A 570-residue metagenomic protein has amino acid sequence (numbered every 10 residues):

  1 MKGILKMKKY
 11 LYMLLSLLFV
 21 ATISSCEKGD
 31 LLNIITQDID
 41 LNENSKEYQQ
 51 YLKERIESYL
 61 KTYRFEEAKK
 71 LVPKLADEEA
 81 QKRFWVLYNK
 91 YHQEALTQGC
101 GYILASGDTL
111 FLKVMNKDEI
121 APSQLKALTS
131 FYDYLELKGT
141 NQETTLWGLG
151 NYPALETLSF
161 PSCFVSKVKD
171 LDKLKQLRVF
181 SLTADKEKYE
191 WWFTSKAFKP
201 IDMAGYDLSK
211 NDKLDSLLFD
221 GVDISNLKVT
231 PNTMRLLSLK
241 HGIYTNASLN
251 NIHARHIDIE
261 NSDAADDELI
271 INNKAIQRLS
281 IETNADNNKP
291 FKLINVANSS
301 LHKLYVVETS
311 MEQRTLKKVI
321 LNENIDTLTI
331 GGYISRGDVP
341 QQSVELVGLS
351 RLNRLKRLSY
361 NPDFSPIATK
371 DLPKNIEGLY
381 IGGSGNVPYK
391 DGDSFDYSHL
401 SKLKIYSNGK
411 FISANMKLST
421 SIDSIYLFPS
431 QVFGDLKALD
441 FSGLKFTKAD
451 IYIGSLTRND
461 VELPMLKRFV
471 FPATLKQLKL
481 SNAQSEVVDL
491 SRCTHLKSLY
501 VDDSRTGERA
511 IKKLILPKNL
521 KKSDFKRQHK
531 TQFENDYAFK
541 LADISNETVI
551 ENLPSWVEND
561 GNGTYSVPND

Functional and structural regions predicted by a protein language model:
K2-G3, L14, C26-K196, D202-D212 (+15 more regions): N-terminal capping/linker segments that flank leucine-rich repeat
K8-S16: Sec-dependent signal peptide recognition, specifically the positively charged N-region followed immediately by
V20-I23: Bacterial Sec-type N-terminal signal peptides, specifically the leucine/valine-rich hydrophobic h-region
F160, S238, Y380, K479-L480 (+2 more regions): Short beta-strand elements of solenoid repeat domains
T315-L316, M465-L466, A510-I511: Alpha-solenoid ARM/HEAT helical repeat scaffolds used for protein-protein interactions
L436, Y452, E462-L463, K467-Q484: Eukaryotic tandem repeat interaction scaffolds
G443, T474-Q477, S491-R492, S498-V501 (+3 more regions): Extracellular beta-rich repeat passengers
E486-V487, R505-K512, P517: Acidic, glycine-rich calcium-binding repeat modules characteristic of RTX/beta-roll and related beta-solenoid repeat
